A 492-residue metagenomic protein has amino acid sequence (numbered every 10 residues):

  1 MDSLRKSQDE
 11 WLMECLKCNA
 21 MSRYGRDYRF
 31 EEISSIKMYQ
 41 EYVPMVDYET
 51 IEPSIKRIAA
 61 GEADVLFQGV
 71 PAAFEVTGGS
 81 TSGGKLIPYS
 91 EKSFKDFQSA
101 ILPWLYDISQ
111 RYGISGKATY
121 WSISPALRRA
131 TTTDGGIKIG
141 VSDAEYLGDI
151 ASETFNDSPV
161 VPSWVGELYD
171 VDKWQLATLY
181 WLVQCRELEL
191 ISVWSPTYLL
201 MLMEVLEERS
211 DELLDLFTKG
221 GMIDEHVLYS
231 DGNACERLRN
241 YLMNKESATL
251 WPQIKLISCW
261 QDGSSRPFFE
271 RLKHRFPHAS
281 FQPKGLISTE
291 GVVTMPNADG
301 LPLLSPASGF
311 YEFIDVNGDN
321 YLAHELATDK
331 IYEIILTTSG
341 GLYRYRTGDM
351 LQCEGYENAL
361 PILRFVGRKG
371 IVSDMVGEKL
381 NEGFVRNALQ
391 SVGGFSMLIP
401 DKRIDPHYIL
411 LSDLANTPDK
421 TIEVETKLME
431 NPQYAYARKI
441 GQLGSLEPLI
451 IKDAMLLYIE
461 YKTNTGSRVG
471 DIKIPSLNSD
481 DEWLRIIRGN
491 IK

Functional and structural regions predicted by a protein language model:
M1-E14, C18-E31, I36-Q40, T119 (+5 more regions): AMP-binding adenylation
E14, I51, I55, E75-V76: Catalytic cores of glycan-processing enzymes that make or break glycosidic bonds
N19, T77-S80, L272, I287: Conserved S/T- and glycine-rich ATP-binding loop of Class I adenylate-forming
I33-E62: Class I S-adenosyl-L-methionine
A59-V76: Conserved pre-ATP/AMP-binding loop-to-beta segment of ANL
F74-P88, L202: Conserved adenylation A10 loop of the ANL superfamily
Y89-Q110: Conserved structural elements of the adenylate-forming
P283-I287, P296: Beta-strand->loop->alpha-helix junctions that form or flank phosphate-binding loops in nucleotide-handling enzymes
